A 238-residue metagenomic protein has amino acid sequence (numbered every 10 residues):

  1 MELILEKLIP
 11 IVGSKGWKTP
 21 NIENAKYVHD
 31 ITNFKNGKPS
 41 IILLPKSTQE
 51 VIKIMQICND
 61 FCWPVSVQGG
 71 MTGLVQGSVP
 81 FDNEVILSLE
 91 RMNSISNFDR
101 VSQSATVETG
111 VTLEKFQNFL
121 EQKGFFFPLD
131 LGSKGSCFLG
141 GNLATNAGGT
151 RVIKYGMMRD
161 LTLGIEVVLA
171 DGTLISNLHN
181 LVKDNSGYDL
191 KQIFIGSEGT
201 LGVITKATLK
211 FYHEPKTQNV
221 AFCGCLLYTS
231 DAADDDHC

Functional and structural regions predicted by a protein language model:
M1-Q56, G73-Q103, G132: N-terminal flexible segment immediately upstream of the FAD-binding catalytic core in FAD-dependent oxidoreductases
P10, N59, E121: Short polybasic/polar patches that bind polyanions
Q68-T72: Glycine-rich beta-strand-to-loop/alpha-helix junction loops that act as flexible
S94-S230: FAD-binding subdomain of flavoenzyme oxidoreductases
Y228-C238: Single conserved hydrophobic/aromatic residue that forms the stacking wall/gate of nucleotide- or nucleobase-binding
